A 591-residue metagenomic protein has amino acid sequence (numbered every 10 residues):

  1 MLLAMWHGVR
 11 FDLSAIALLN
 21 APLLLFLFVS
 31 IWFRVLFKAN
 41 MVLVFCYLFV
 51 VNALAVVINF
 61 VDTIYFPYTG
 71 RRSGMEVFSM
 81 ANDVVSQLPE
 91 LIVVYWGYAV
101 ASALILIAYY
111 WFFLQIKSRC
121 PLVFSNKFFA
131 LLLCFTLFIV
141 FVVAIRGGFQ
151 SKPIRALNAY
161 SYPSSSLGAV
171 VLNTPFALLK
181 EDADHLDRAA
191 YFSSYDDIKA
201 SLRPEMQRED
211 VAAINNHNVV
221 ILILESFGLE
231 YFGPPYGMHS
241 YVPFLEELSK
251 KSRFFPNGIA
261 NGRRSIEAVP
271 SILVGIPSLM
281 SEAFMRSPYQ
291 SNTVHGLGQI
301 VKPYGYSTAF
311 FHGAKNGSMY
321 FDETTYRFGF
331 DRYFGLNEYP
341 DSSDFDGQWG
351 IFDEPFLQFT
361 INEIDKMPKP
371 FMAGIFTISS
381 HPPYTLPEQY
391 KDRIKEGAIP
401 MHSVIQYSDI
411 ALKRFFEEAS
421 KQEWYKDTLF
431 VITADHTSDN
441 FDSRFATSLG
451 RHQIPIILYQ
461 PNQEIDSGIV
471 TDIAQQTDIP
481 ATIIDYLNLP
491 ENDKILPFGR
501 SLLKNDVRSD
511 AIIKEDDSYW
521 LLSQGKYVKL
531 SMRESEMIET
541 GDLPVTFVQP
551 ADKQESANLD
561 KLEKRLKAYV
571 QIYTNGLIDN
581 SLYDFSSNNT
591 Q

Functional and structural regions predicted by a protein language model:
M1-L172: Transmembrane and membrane-interface helices of multi-pass, inner-membrane envelope-modifying transferases
H7, F11, V56-N59, F176-E181 (+1 more regions): Short, hydrophobic/amphipathic alpha-helical patches that form generic packing surfaces within helical domains
L24, R71-G74, G237, T447 (+1 more regions): Hydrophobic alpha-helical membrane context
N40-Y47, L54, G97, S102 (+8 more regions): Generic detection of long, well-ordered alpha-helical segments
T63, P89, S226, H436 (+1 more regions): Conformational gate/switch positions in structured elements
L91-A99, Y390-R393, A551-L562: Residue-level recognition of alpha-helix termini/interfacial anchor residues
R146-G499, K504-R508, E515-D517: Soluble catalytic regions of membrane-associated enzymes that act on cell-envelope and secretory-pathway components
I154, Q463-Q591: Membrane-interface soluble catalytic domains
